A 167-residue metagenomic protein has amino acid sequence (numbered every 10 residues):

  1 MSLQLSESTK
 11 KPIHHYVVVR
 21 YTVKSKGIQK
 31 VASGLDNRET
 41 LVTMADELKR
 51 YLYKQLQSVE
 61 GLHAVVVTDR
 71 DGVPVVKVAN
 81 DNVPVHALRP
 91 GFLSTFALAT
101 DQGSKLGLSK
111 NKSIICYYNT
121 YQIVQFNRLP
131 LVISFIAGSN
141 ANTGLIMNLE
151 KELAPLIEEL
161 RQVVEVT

Functional and structural regions predicted by a protein language model:
S2, S6-T9, I13-T167: Non-catalytic interaction/Regulatory regions outside core domains
